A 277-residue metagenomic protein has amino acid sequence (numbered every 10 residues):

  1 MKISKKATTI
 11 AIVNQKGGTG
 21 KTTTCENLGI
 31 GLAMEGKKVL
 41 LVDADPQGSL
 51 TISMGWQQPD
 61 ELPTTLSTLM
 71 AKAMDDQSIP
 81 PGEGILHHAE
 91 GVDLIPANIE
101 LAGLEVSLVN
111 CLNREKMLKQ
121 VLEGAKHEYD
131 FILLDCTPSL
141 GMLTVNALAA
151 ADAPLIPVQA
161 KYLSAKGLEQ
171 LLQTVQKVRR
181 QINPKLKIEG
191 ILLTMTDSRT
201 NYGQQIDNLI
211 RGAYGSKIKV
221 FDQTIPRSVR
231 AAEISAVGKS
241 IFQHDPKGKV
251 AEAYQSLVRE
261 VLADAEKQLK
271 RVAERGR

Functional and structural regions predicted by a protein language model:
M1-R277: P-loop NTP-binding core
